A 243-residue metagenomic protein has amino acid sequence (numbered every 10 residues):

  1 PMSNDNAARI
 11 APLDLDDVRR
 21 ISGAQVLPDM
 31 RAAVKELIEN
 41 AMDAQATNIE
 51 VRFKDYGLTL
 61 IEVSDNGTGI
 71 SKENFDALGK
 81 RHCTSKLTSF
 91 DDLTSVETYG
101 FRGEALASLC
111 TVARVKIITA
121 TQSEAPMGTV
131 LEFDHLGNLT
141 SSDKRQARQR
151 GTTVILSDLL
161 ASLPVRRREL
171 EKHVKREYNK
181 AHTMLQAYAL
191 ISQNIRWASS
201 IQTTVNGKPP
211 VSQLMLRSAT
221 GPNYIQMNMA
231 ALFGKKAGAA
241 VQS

Functional and structural regions predicted by a protein language model:
P1-E39, D43: Bergerat-fold GHKL ATPase/HATPase_c domain
I10, Q25, A41-M42, V51-K54 (+3 more regions): Replace "in large, NTP-powered and nucleic-acid-processing enzymes" with "in large, NTP-powered factors and other
V18, D76-K80, L160, A230: Conserved protein kinase catalytic domain
Q25, G79-H82, C110, F233: Hydrophobic aliphatic residues
A33-F90, S95, S108: Conserved beta-strand-loop-beta-strand hairpin that lines the nucleotide-binding pocket of ATP/GTP-utilizing enzymes
D92-S243: Glycine/threonine-rich ATP-lid/beta-loop region of ATP-binding domains
